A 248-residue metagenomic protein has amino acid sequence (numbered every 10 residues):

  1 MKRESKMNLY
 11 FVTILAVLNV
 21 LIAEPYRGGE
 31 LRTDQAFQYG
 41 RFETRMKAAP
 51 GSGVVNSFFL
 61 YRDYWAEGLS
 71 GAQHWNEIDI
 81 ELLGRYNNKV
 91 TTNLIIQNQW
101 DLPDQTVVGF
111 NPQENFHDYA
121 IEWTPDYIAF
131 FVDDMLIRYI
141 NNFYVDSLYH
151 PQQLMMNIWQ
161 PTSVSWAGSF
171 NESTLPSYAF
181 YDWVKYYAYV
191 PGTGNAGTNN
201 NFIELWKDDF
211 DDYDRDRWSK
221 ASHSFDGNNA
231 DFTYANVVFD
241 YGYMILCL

Functional and structural regions predicted by a protein language model:
M1-K2, I22-E24: Basic/polar N-terminal segments that are highly enriched at the extreme N-terminus, encompassing both cleavable
K2-F11: Bacterial N-terminal signal peptides that target proteins for export
F11-A23: Hydrophobic h-region of N-terminal signal peptides that target proteins for export in Gram-negative bacteria
E24-L248: GH16 jelly-roll
